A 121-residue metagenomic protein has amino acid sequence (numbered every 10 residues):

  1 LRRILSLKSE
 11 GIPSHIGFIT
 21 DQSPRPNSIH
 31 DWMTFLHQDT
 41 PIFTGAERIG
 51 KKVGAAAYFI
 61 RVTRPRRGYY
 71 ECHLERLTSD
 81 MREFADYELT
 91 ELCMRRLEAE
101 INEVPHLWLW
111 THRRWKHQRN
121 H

Functional and structural regions predicted by a protein language model:
R2-H121: Non-catalytic C-terminal accessory region of glycerolipid acyltransferases and related lyso-lipid remodeling enzymes
